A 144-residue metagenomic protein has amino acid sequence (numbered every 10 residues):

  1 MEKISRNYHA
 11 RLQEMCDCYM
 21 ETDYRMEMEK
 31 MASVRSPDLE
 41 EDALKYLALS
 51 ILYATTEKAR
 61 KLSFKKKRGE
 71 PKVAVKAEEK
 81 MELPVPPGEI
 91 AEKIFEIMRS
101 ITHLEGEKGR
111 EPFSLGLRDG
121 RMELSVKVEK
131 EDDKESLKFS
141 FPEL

Functional and structural regions predicted by a protein language model:
M1-R6, A10, D132, F141-L144: Short glycine/Trp-rich loop-beta-loop segment that forms part of the substrate-binding cleft
R6-S33: Signal-transmission linkers at sensory-effector interfaces
D23-L144: N-terminal "pre-motor" subdomain/linker immediately upstream of P-loop NTPase catalytic cores
